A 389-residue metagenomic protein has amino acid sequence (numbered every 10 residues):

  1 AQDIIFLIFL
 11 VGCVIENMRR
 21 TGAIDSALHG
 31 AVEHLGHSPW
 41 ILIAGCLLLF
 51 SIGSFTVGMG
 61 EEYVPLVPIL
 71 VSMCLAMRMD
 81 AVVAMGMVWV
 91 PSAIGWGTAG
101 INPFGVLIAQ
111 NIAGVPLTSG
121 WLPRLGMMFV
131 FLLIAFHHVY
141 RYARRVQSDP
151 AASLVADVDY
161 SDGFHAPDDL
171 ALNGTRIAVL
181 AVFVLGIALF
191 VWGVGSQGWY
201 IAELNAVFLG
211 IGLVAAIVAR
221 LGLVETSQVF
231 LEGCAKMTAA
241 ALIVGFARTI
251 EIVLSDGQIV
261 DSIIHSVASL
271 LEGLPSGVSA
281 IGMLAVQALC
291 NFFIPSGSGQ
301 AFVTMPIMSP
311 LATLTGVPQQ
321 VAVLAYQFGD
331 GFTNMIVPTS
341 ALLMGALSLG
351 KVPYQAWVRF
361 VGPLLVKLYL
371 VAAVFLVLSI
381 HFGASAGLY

Functional and structural regions predicted by a protein language model:
A1-D25, W199-S262: Core transmembrane alpha-helical segments of multi-pass membrane transporters/permeases
A1-I5, V32-G45, M77-V83, C234-L242 (+3 more regions): Membrane-interfacial loop-to-helix junctions in multi-pass transporters
Q2-I4, I15-D25, S54-P65, G95-I101 (+5 more regions): Short helix-coil transition sites and intra-membrane helix breaks within transmembrane domains of multi-pass
I8-E16, L49-G53, G95, G126-Y140 (+5 more regions): Hydrophobic core segments of alpha-helical transmembrane domains in multi-pass membrane transport and ion-translocation
F9, S38-I69, V244-I250, L254 (+2 more regions): Hydrophobic alpha-helical transmembrane segments of multi-pass integral membrane proteins, predominantly secondary
P39-S54, M79-G97, G120, S276-N291 (+1 more regions): Alpha-helical transmembrane segments of multi-pass membrane proteins
V67, V71-A156, P167-I177, L342-F375: Membrane-core helix-loop-helix motifs of multi-pass transport proteins
W121-V229, P353, R359, H381-Y389: Long, contiguous bundles of hydrophobic transmembrane helices that form the permeation core of multi-pass
